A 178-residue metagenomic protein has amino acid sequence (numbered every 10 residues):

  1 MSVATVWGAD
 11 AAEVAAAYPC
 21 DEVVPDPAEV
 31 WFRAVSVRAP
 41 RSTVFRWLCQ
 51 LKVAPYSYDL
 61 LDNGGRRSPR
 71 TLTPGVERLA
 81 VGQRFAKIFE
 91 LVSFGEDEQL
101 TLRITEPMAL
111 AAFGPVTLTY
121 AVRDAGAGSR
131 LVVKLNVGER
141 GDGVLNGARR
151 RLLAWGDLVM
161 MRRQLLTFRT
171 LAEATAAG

Functional and structural regions predicted by a protein language model:
M1-T71, A177-G178: Hydrophobic ligand-binding cavity/cleft-lining segments
V14, P107-T170: Beta-strand/loop substructures that line and gate deep hydrophobic ligand-binding cavities in soluble
V30-F32, F85-K87, F113-T119: Short, surface-exposed coil-to-beta transition loops
R38-S42, V92-E98, A121-R130, T170-A177: A short, structured loop/turn motif at beta-sheet edges
S42, V53-A54, E96-Q99, P107-M108: Short, charged/polar surface micro-motifs in flexible loops or helix N-caps
Y58, E90-S93: Structured-RNA-binding interfaces characteristic of tRNA pseudouridine synthases
G64-K87, F94: Secreted/surface-exposed cysteine- and glycine-rich disulfide frameworks
E77-R78, T101-A109: Short beta-strand segments that buttress and anchor functional surface loops
